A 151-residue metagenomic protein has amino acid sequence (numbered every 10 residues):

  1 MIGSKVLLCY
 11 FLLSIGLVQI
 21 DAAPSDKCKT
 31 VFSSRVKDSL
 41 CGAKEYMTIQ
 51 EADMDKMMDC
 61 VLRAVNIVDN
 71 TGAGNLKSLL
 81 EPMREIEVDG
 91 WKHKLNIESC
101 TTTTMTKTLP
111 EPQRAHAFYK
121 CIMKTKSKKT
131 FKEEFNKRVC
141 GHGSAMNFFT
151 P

Functional and structural regions predicted by a protein language model:
G3-A22: Cleavable N-terminal signal peptides of Sec/SRP-targeted secreted and luminal proteins
D21-P151: Mature soluble extracellular domains of secreted precursor proteins
